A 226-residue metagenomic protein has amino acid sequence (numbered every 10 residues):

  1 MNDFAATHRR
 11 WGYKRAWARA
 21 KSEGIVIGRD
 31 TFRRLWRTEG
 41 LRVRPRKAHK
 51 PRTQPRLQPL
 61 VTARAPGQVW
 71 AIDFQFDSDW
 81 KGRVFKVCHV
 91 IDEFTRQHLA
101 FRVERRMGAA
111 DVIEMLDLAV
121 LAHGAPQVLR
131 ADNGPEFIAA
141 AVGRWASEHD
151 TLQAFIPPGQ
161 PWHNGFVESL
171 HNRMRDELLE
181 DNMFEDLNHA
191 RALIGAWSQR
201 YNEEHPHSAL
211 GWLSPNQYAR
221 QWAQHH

Functional and structural regions predicted by a protein language model:
M1-H226: Charged DNA-binding/catalytic regions of mobile-element recombinases
